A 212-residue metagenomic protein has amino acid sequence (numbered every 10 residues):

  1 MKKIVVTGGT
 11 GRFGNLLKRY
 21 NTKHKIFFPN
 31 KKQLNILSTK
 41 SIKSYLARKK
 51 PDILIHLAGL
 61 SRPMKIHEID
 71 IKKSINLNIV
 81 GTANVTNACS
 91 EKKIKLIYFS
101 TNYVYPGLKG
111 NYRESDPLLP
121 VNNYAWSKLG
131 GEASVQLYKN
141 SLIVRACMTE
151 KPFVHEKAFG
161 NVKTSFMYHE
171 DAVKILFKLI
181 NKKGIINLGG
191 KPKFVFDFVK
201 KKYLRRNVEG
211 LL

Functional and structural regions predicted by a protein language model:
K2-K23: N-terminal Rossmann NAD(P)H-binding glycine-rich loop of SDR-like oxidoreductase domains
T22-Y45, G59: Adenosine-cofactor binding site in Rossmann-like domains, unifying the SAM/SAH pocket of S-adenosylmethionine-dependent
L37, I69, K73-N84, L118 (+2 more regions): Glycine-rich NAD(P)-binding loop of the Rossmann-fold in SDR/ketoreductase-type enzymes
T39-L77, A88: NAD(P)H-binding glycine-rich loop region in Rossmannoid oxidoreductase-like domains and their noncatalytic homologs
A83-L119: Conserved Rossmann-fold NAD(P)-dependent oxidoreductase catalytic core, especially the SDR/UDP-sugar
L119-C147: Active-site Tyr-X1-5-Lys
A146, H155-G184: Substrate-positioning beta->alpha
I175-L212: Mid/C-terminal beta-alpha module of Rossmann-like enzyme folds, strongest in SDR-family dehydrogenases/epimerases
